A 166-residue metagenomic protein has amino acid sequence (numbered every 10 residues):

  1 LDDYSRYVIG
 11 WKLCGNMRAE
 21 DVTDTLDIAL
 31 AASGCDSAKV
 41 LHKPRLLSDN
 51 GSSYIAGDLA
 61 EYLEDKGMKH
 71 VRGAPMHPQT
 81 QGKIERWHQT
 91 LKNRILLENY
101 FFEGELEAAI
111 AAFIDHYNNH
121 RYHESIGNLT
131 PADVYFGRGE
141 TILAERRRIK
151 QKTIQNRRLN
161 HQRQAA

Functional and structural regions predicted by a protein language model:
D3-H116: RNase H-like DDE/DDD metal-dependent nuclease/strand-transfer catalytic core used by mobile genetic elements
E64-M68, Q89-A166: C-terminal domain-tail junction helix/linker
